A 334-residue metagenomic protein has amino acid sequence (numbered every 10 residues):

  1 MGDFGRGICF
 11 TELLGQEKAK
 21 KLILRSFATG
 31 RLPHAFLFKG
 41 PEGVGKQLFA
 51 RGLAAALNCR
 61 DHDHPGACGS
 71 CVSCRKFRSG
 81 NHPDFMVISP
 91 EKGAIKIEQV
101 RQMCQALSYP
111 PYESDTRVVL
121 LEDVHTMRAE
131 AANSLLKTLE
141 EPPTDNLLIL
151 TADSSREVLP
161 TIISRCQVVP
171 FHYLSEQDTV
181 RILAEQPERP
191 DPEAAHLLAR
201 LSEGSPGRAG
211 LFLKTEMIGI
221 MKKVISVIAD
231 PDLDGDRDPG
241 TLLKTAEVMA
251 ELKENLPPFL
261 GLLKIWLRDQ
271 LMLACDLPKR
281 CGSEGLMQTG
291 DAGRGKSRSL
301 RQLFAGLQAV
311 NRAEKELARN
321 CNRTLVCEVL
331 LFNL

Functional and structural regions predicted by a protein language model:
M1-A55, S73-K76, T144-D145, S154-L262 (+2 more regions): Charged, glycine-rich active-site and insertion segments that engage polyanionic ligands
G2-E130: Clamp-loader machinery-focused feature within the broader ASCE/P-loop NTPase space
S108, N133-L150: Conserved catalytic/switch belt of AAA+ P-loop NTPases
E122-R128, N133-E140, R156: Catalytic acidic motif of RecA-like/P-loop NTPases
